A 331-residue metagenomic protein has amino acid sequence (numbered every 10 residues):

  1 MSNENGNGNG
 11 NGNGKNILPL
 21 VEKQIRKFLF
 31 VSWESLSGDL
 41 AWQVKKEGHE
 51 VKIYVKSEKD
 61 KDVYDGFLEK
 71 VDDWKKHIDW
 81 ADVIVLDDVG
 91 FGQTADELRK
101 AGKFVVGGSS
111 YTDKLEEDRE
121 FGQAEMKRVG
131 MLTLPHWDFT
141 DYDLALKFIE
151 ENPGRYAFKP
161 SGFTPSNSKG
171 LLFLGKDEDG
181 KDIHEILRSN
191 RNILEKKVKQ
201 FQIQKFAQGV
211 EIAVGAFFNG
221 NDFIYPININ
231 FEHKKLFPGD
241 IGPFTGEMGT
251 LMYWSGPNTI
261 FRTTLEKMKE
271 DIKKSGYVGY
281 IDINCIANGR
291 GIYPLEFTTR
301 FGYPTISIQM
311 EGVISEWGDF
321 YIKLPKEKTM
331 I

Functional and structural regions predicted by a protein language model:
N3-K15: Compositionally biased, intrinsically disordered low-complexity segments enriched for polar/charged residues
G14-Y111, D143: ATP-binding N-terminal substructure of ATP-dependent carboxylate-amine bond-forming enzymes
I53-V55, L86, V105-G108, P135-D138 (+4 more regions): General beta-strand structural signal in soluble alpha/beta enzymes
A81-D82, P153, V198: Short, high-confidence coil segments that cap the C-terminus of an alpha-helix and link into the following beta-strand
G108-G175, S189: A conserved helix-loop-beta module that forms one wall/lid of the active-site cleft in ATP-utilizing catalytic domains
K169-P304: Internal nucleotide-binding/catalytic subdomain
G291-K323: Active-site loop ensemble at the mouth of alpha/beta enzyme cores that anchors a bound cofactor
I322-I331: Peripheral (often C-terminal) accessory segments that flank ATP-dependent C-N-forming ligase machineries
